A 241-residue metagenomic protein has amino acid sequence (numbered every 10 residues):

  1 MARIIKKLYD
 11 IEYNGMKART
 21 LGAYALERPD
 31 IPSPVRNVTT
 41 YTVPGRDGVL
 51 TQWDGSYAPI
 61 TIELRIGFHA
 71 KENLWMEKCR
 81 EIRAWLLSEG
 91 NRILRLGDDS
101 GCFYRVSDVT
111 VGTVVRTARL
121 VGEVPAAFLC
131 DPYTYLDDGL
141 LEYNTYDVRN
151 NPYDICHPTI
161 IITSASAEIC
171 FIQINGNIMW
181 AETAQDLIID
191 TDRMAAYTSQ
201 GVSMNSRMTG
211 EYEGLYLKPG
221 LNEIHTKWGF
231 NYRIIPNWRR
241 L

Functional and structural regions predicted by a protein language model:
M1-T40: Polar/acidic, low-complexity leader/linker segments enriched in S/T/G and N/D
I5, K17-Y24, F103-T110, N177-A184 (+2 more regions): Short amphipathic beta-strand/extended segments with alternating polar/hydrophobic composition
E12, G67-V109: Short, acidic/charged, Gly/Pro-enriched secondary-structure junctions
Y41, V49-N73, L120-Y133, N222: Oligomerization/assembly interface segments of phage tail-like spikes and tubes
S56-I60, L86-S88, A118-G122, P152-D154 (+1 more regions): Solvent-exposed loop and beta-edge segments used for protein-protein assembly and interaction
I93-Y135: Short beta-strand and beta-hairpin "edge-sheet" elements
T134-L241: Intrinsically disordered, low-complexity segments enriched in serine, threonine, and glycine
